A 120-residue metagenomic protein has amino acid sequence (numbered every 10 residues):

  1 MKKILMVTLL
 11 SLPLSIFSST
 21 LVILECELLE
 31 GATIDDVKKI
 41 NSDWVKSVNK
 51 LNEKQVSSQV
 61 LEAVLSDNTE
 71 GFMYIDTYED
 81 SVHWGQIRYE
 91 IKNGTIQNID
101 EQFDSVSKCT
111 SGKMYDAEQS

Functional and structural regions predicted by a protein language model:
L5-E90, S105-S120: Short S/T/G/P-rich N-terminal loop/turn motif that feeds into the first structured element of a domain
N93-T95: Extracytoplasmic/periplasmic sensor domains and loops in membrane signaling proteins
N98-V106: Short, exposed beta-strand-loop hairpins at the edges of beta-sheets in extracellular/periplasmic proteins
